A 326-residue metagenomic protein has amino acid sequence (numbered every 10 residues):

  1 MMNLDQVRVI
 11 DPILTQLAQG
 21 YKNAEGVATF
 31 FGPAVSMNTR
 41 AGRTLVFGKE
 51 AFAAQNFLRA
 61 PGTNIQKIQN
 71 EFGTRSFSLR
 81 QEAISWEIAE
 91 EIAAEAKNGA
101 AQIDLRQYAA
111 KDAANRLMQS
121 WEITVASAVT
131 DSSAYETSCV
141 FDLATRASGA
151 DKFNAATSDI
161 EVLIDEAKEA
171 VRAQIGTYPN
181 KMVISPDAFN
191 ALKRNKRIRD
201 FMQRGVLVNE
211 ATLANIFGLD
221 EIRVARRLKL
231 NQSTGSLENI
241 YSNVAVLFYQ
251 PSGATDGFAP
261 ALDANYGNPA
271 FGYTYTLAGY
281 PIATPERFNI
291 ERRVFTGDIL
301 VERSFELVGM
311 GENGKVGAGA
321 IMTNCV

Functional and structural regions predicted by a protein language model:
M2-Q55, D142-A155, D159, R199-V326: Sequence/fold signature of self-assembling virion shell proteins
R43-T74: N-terminal low-complexity, intrinsically disordered segments
E71-N98: Short acidic, glycine/tyrosine-flanked loop/strand segments centered on an H-E-D-like triad
E90-Y178, P186-F201, C325: Alpha-helical scaffold segments that mediate packing/assembly in large oligomeric complexes
I175-P179, I184, F217, Y241: Short gly/pro-enriched beta-turn/loop segments at secondary-structure junctions
I184-P186, Y249: Short His-Asn-centered micro-motif
